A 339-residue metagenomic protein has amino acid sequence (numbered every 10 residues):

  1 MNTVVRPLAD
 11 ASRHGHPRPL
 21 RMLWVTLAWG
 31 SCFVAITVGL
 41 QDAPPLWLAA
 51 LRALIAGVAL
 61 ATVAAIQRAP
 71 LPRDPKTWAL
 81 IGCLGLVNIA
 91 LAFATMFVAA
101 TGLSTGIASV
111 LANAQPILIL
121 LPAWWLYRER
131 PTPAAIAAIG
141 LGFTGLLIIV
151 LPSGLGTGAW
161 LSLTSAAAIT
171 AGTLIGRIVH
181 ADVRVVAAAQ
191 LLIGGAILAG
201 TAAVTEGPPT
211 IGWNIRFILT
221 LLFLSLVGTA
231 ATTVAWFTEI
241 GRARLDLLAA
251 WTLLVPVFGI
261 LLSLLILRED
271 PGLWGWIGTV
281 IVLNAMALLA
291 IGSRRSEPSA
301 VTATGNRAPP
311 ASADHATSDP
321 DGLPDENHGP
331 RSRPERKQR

Functional and structural regions predicted by a protein language model:
N2-A11, L20, R52-L54, L151-P152 (+2 more regions): C-terminal-most transmembrane helix of multi-pass membrane proteins
N2-V4, L40-L91, P116-P122, A168-G172 (+4 more regions): Transmembrane alpha-helices of multi-pass small-molecule transport proteins
H14-P19, D42-A50, R73-A79, V150-A168 (+2 more regions): Juxtamembrane helix-entry segments on the extracytoplasmic side of multipass membrane proteins
A28-I36, A61-A112, L120, L141 (+2 more regions): Specific transmembrane alpha-helical segments of multi-pass solute transporters/efflux pumps, especially DMT/EamA
G39, L48, R52, A99 (+6 more regions): Hydrophobic/aromatic residues within transmembrane alpha-helices of multi-pass small-molecule transporters
L46, A56, L60, I119-L120 (+8 more regions): Transmembrane alpha-helical segments that form core, pore/gating elements of small-molecule transporters/exporters
A49-L51, A108-P116, I175-A196, T229-L265: Helix-helix packing/entry segments at the starts of transmembrane helices
L60, P122, P131-L151, S165-I169 (+4 more regions): Hydrophobic transmembrane alpha-helices of multi-pass small-molecule transport proteins
